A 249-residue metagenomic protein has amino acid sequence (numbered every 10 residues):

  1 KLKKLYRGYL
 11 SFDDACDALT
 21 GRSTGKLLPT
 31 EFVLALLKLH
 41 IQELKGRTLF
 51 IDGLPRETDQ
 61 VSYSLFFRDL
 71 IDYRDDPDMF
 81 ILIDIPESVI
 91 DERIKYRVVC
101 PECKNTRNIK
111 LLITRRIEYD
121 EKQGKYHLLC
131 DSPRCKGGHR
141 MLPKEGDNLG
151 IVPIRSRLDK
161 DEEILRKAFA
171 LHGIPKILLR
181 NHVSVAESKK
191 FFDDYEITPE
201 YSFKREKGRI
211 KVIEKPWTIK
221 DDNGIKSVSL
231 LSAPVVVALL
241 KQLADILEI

Functional and structural regions predicted by a protein language model:
K1-D69, G224-V228, V235, L239: ATP-dependent small-molecule kinase phosphotransfer cores that center on conserved nucleotide phosphate-binding segments
G46, Y73-M79, Y96-R97, H172-I177: Short glycine-/polar-rich loops that comprise or flank the Walker A/P-loop and associated switch/sensor motifs
L54-V61, P77-F80, I85: Conserved Switch II/interswitch segment of TRAFAC-class P-loop GTPases
T58-S62, S88-I94, I109-K110, E187-K190: Switch/connector loops and helix/strand junctions flanking conserved nucleotide-binding motifs in nucleotide-processing
D69-Y73, L165: Substrate-engagement module of ASCE P-loop NTPases
V89-S156, K160: Cys/His-rich short segments
D131-I249: NTP-dependent small-molecule kinase module
